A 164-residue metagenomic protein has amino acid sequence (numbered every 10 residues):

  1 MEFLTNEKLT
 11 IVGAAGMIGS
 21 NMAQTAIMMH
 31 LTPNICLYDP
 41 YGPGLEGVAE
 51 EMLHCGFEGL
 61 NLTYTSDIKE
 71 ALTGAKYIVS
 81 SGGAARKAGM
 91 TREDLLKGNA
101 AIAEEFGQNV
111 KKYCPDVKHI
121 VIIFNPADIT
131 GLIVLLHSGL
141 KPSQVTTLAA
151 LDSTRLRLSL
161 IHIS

Functional and structural regions predicted by a protein language model:
M1-E7: A short, basic/flexible loop-to-alpha-helix module at the beginning of a structural domain
N6, L31-A75, A84: Conserved N-terminal Rossmann-fold NAD(P) cofactor-binding segment
A15: Conserved glycine-rich cofactor-binding loop
G19-S20: N-terminal Rossmann-fold NAD(P) dinucleotide-binding loop
A23-Q24, G107: Generic hydrophobic/aromatic pocket-lining and core-packing "Φ" positions
F57-V117: Rossmann-like NAD(P)-binding element
T91-L158: Rossmann-like NAD(P)(H) cofactor-binding subdomain of soluble oxidoreductases
I161-I163: Conserved small/polar residues in nucleotide/adenosyl-binding loops
